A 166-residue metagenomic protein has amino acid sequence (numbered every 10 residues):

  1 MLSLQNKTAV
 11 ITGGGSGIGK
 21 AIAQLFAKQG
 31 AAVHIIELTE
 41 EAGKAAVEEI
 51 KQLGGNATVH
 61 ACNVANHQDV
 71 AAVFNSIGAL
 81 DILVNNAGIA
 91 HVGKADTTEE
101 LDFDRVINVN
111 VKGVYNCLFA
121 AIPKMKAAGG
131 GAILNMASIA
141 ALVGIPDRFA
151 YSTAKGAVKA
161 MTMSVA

Functional and structural regions predicted by a protein language model:
T8, G15-S16: Conserved glycine-rich cofactor-binding loop
Q24, D96, V143-F149: Active-site loop immediately N-terminal to the catalytic Tyr-X3-Lys motif of short-chain dehydrogenase/reductase
Q29-A45: Conserved glycine-rich Rossmann-like NAD(P)H-binding loop of the short-chain dehydrogenase/reductase
E40-E41, H60-A72, E100: The beta1-alpha1 cofactor-binding region of Rossmann-like NAD(H)/NADP(H)-dependent oxidoreductases
K94-A95, E99-I107: Substrate-binding pocket helix/loop in short-chain dehydrogenase/reductase
L118, A154: Active-site helix of classical SDR
S138: Residue(s) in the substrate-gating loop at a strand-loop-helix junction that position the organic substrate next
